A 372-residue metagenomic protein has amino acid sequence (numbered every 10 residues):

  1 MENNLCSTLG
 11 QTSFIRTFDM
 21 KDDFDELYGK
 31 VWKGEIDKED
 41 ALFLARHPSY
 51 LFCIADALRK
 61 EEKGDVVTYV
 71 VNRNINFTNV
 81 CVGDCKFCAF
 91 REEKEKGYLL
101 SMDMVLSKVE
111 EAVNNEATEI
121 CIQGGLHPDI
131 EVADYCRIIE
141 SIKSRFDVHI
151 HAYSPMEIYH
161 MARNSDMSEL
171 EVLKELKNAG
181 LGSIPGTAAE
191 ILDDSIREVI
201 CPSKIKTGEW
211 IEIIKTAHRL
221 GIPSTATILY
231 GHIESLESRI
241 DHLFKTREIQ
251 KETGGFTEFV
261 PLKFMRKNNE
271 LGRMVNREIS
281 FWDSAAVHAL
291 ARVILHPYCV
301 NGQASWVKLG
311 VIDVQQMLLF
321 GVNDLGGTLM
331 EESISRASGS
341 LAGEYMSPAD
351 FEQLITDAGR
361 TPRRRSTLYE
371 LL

Functional and structural regions predicted by a protein language model:
M1-H47, V113, Q250-L372: Auxiliary Fe-S-binding modules of radical SAM enzymes
S7, A57, E61, V67-M104: Canonical Radical SAM [4Fe-4S] cluster-binding loop centered on the CxxxCxxC motif and its immediate flanking residues
E35-T68: An N-cap/entry alpha-helix motif that binds or orients negatively charged groups
R73, C121-A133, D194, R266-N268 (+1 more regions): Glycine-rich, proline-tolerant flexible connector loops at the mouths of alpha/beta enzymes
F77, H127-I130, I158-A162, G231-S235 (+2 more regions): Short, small-residue-enriched loops and turns at beta-alpha junctions that line or gate enzyme active sites
E92-L106, A112-I139, K143-I213, S224-A226 (+1 more regions): Core AdoMet radical
V109, Y135-E140, L173, I211-I214 (+5 more regions): Generic structural signal for well-ordered alpha-helices, preferentially at hydrophobic/aromatic core positions
G124, R145-F146, I150, N178-A189 (+5 more regions): Conserved C-terminal portion of the radical SAM core fold that forms the substrate/S-adenosylmethionine-binding
